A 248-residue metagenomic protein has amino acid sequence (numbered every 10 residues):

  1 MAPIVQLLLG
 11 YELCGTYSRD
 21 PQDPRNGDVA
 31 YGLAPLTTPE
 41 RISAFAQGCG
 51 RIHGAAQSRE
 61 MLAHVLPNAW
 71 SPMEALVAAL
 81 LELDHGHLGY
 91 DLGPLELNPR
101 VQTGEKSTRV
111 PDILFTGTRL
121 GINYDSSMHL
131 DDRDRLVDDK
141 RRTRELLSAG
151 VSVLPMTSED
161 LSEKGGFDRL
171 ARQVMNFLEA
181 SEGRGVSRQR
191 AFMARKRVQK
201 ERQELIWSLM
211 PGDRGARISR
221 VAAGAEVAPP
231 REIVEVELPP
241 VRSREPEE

Functional and structural regions predicted by a protein language model:
M1-A34: Hydrophobic alpha-helical segments and helix pairs
G32-E248: Surface segments flanking catalytic/ligand-binding clefts of nucleic-acid enzymes
